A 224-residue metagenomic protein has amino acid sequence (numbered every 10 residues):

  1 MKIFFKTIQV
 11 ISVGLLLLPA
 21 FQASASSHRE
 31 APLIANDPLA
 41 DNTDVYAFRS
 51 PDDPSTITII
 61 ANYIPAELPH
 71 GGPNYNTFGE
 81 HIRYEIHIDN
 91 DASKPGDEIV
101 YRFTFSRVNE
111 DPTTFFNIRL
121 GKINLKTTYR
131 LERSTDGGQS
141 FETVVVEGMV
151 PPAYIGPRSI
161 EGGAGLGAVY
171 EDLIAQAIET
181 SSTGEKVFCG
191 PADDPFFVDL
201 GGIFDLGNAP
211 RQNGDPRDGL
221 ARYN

Functional and structural regions predicted by a protein language model:
M1-I11: Bacterial N-terminal signal peptides that target proteins for export
Q9-P19: Bacterial N-terminal signal peptides
A25-N224: Surface-exposed extracytoplasmic segments
